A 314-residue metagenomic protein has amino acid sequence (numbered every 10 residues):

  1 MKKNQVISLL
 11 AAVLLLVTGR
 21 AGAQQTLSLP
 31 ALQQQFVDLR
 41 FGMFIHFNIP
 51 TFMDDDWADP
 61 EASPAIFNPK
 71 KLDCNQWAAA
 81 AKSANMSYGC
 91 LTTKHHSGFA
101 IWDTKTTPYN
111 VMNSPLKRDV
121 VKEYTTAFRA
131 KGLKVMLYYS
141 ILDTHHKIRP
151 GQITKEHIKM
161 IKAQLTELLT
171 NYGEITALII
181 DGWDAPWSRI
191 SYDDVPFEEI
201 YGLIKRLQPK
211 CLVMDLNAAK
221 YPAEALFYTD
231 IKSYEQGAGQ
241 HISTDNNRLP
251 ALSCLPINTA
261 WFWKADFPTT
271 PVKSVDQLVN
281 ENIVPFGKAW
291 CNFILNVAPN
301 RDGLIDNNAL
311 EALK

Functional and structural regions predicted by a protein language model:
M1-Q25: Bacterial Sec-dependent N-terminal signal peptides
Q24-K314: Mature catalytic domains of secreted/periplasmic carbohydrate-active enzymes
